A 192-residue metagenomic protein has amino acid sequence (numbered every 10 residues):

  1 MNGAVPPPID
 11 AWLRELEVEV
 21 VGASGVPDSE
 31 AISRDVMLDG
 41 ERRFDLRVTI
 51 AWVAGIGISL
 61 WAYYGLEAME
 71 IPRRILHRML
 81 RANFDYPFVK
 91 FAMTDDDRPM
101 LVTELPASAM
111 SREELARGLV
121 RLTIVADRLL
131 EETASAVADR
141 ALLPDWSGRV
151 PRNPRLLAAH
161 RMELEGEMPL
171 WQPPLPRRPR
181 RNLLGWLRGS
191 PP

Functional and structural regions predicted by a protein language model:
M1-R43, P179-R181, W186-P192: Charge-rich, low-complexity N-terminal segments
E15, R78-Y86, G118-E132: Conserved short hydrophobic interaction patches
V20-E30, W52-A54, M93-D97: Short, ordered beta-strand-loop transition motifs
E30-M69: Hydrophobic-cavity lipid-handling domains and compact docking modules
W61-M100: Short, internal acidic amphipathic alpha-helical interface segments that mediate docking to partner proteins
D96-V120, R128-A141: Well-ordered alpha/beta subsegment
A116-L129, L175-N182, W186: Short, charged interaction patches at domain edges and termini
A134-L187: Short, highly charged C-terminal tails/helix-capping segments
